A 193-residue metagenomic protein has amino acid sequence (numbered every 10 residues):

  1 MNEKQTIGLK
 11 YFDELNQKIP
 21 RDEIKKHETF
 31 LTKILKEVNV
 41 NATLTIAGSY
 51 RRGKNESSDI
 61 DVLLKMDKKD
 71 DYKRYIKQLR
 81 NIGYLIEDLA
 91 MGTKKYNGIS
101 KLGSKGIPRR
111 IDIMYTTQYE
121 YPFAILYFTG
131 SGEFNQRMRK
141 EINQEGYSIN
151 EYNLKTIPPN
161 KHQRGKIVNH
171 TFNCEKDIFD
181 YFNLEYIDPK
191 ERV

Functional and structural regions predicted by a protein language model:
M1-T45: Helical scaffold of the NTase/Pol beta-like nucleotidyltransferase catalytic core
I7, F12-P20, D70-V193: Acidic, metal-coordinating catalytic segment for phosphate/diphosphate chemistry, firing primarily on the Nudix
D22-K25, I60-K65, K105-I107: Short, charged low-complexity intrinsically disordered segments located at boundaries of structured domains
L31-K69: Active-site nucleotide-donor binding segment shared across nucleotidyl transfer reactions
